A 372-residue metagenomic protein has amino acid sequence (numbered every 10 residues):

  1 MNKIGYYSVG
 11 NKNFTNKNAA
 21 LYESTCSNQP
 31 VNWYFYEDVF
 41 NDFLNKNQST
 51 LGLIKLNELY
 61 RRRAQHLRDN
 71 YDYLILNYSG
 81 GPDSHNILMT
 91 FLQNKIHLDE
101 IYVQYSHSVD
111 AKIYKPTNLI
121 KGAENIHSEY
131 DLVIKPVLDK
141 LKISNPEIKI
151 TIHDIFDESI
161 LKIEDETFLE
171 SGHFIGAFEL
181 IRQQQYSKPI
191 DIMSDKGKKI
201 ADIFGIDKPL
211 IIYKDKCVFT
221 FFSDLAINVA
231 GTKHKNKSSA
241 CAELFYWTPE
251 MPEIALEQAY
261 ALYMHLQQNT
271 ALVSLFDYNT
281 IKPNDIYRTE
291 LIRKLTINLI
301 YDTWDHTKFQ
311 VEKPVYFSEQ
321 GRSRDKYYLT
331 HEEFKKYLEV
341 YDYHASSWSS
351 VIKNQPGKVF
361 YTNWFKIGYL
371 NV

Functional and structural regions predicted by a protein language model:
M1-L74, T90, I96-V372: Nucleotide-activated chemistry modules centered on ATP-dependent adenylation/adenylyltransferase
N86-I87: Hydrophobic positions on the alpha1 helix immediately C-terminal to the Walker A/P-loop
